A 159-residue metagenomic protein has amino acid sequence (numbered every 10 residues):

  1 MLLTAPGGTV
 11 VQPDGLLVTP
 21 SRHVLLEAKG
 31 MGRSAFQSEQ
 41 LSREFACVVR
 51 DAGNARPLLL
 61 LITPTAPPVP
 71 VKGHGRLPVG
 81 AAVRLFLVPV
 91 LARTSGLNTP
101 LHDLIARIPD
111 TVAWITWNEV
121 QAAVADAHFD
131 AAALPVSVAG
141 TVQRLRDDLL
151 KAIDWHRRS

Functional and structural regions predicted by a protein language model:
M1-S159: Charged, terminal alpha-helix-loop-beta segments that serve as non-catalytic nucleic-acid engagement and/or assembly
